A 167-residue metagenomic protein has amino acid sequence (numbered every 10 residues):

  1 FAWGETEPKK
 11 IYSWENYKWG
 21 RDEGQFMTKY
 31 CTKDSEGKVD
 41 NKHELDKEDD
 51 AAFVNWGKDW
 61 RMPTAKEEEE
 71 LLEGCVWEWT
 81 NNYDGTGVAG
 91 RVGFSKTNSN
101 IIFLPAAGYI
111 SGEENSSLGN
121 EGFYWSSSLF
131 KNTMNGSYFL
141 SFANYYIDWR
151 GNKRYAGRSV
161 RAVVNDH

Functional and structural regions predicted by a protein language model:
F1-K29, K33-H167: C-terminal, surface-exposed recognition/capping segments
